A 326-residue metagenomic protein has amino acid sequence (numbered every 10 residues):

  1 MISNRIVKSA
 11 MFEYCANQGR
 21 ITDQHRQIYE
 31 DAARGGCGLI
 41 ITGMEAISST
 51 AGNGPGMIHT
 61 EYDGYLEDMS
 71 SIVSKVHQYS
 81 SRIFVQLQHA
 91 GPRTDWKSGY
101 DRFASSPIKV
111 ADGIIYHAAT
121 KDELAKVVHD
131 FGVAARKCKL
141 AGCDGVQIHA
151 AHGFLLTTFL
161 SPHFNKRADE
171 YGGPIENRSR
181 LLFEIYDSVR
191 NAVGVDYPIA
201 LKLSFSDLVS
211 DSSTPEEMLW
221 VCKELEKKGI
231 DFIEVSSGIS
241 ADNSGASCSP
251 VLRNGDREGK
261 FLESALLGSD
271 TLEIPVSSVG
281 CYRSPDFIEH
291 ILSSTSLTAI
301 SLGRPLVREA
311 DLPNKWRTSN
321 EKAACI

Functional and structural regions predicted by a protein language model:
M1-I326: Flavin-dependent oxidoreductase catalytic cores
